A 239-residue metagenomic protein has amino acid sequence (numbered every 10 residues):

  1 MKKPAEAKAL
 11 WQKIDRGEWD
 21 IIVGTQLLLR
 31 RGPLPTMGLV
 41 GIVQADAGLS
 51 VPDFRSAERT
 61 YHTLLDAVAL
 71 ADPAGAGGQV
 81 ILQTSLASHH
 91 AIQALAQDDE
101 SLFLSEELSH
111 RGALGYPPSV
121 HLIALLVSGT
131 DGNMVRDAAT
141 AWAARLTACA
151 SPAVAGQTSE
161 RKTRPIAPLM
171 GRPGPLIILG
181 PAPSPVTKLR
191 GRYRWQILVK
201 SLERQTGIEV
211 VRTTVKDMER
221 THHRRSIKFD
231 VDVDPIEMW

Functional and structural regions predicted by a protein language model:
K3, A9-G17, L28-P52, D66-V154 (+1 more regions): Accessory helical-bundle/CTD segments and flexible terminal tails appended to RecA-like ATPase motors
F54-T63: Substrate-gripping "pore-loop 1 plus following alpha2 helix"
